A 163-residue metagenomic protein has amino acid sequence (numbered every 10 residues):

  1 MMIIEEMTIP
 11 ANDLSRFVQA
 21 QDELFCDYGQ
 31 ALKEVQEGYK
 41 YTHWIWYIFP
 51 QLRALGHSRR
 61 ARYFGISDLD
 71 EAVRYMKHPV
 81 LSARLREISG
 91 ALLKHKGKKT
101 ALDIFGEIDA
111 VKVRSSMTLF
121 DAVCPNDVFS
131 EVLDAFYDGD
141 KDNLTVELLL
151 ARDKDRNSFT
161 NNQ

Functional and structural regions predicted by a protein language model:
M1-G29: Extreme N-terminal tail/first-helix region
T8, R16-Q21, K99, S116-F120 (+1 more regions): N-terminal targeting/disorder module
Q19-E34, L93-A101: Short amphipathic alpha-helical segments and their helix-coil junctions
E34-L69: Hydrophobic/aromatic-rich, well-ordered segments within soluble, folded domains that form packed cores
K40-Y47, R84, D109-S116, V128 (+1 more regions): Residue-level detector of well-ordered alpha-helical segments, enriched for hydrophobic/aromatic packing positions
A54-R60, D121-E131: Short helix-capping/linker segments at secondary-structure and domain boundaries
R74-A122: Mid-chain, well-packed structural core segment of small domains
P125-Q163: Charged phosphate-binding loop/patch that engages nucleotide di/tri-phosphates or the phosphate backbone of nucleic
